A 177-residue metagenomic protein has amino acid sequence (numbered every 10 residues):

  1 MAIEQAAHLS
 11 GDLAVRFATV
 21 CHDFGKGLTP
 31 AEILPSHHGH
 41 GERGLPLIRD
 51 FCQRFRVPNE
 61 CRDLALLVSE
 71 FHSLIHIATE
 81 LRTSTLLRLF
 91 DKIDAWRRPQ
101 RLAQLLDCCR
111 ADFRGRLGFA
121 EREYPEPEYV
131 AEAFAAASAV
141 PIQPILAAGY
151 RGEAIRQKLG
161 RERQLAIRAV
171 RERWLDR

Functional and structural regions predicted by a protein language model:
A2-A120: Divalent metal-dependent catalytic cores for phosphoryl transfer on phosphate-bearing substrates
R101-R177: Charged substrate- and nucleic-acid-binding regions of tRNA-handling and nucleotidyl-transfer enzymes, centered on
